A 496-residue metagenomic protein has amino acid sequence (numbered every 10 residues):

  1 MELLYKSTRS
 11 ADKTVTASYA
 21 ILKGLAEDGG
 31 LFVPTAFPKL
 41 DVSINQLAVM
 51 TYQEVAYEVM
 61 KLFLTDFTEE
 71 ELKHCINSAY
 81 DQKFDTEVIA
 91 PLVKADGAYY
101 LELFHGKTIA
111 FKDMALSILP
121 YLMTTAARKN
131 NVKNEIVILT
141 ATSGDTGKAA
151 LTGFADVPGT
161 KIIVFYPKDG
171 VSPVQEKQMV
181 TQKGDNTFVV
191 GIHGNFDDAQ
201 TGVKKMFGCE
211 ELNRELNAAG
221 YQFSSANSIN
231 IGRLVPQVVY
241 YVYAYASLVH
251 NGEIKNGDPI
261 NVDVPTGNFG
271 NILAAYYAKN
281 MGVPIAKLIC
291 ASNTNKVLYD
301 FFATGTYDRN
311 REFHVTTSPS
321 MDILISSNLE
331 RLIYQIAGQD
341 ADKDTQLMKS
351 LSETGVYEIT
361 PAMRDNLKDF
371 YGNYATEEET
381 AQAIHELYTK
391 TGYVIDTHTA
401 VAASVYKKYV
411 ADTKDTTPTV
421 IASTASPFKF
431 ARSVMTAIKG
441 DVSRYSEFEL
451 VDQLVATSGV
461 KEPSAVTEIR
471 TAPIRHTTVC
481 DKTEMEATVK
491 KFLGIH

Functional and structural regions predicted by a protein language model:
M1-H496: PLP-dependent amino-acid enzyme catalytic core
